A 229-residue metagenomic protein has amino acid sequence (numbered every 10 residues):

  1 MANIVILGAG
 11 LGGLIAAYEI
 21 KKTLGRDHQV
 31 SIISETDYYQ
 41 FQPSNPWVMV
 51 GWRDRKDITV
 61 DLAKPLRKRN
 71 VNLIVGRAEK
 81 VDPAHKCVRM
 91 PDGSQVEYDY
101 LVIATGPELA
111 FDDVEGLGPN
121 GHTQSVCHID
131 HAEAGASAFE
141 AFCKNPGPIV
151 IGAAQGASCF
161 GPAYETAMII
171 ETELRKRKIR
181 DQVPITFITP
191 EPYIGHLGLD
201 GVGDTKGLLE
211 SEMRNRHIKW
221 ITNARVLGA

Functional and structural regions predicted by a protein language model:
M1-N3, N145-P146, Q182, N223: Phosphate-coordination loops involved in phosphoryl transfer and adenosine-cofactor binding
A2-N72, Q155-L199: Beta1-alpha1 glycine-rich phosphate/pyrophosphate-binding loop at the start of Rossmann-like nucleotide-binding domains
W47-G51, D92, G203-T205: Short, hinge-like loop/turn segments at secondary-structure boundaries
R53, D57, D130, G161 (+4 more regions): Conserved active-site and cofactor/substrate-binding residues in soluble primary-metabolism enzymes
R67-D82, R214-L227: A conserved beta-strand/loop element that lines the FAD pocket in flavoprotein oxidoreductases
N70-E165, T172-K178: FAD-binding core/adjacent interface of flavoenzyme oxidoreductases
P184-T189, I194-A229: Internal nucleotide-binding/catalytic subdomain
